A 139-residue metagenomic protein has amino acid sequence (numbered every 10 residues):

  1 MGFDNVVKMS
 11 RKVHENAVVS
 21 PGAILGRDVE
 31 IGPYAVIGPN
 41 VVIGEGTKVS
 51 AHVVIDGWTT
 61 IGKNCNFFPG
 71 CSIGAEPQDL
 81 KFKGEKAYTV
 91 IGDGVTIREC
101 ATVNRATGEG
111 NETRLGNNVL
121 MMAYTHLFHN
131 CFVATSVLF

Functional and structural regions predicted by a protein language model:
F3-N5: Short, positively charged and aromatic/hydrophobic N-terminal segments
K12-F139: Structural signal for interior beta-strand "rungs" in well-ordered beta-sheet cores of soluble enzyme domains
